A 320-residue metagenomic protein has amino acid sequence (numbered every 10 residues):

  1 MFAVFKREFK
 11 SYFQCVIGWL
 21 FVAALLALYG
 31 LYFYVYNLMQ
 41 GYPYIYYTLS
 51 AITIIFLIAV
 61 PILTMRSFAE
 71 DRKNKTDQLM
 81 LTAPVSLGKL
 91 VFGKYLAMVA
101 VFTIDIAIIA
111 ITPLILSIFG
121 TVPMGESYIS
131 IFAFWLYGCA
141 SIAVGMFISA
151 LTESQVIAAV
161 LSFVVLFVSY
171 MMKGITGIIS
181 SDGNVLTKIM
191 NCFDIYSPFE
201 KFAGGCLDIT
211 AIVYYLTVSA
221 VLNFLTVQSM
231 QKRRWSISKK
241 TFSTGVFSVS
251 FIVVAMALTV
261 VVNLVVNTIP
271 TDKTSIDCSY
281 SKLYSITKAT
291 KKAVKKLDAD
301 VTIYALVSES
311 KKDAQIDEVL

Functional and structural regions predicted by a protein language model:
M1-G18, W235: Aromatic- and glycine-rich beta-strand/loop motifs that create alpha-glucan
V16-V35, A51-V60, V164-V168, V254-A255: Hydrophobic alpha-helical transmembrane segments of multi-pass membrane transport/permease proteins
Y32-Y34, I45-Y46, I55, G93 (+1 more regions): Secretory targeting signals
Y36-Y42, A158-S229: Terminal transmembrane helical anchor/hairpin motif
Y44-Y47, L63-L81, Y95: Transmembrane helix boundary and interhelical loop/hinge segments in multi-pass membrane proteins
T48-E70, F102-D105: Long, hydrophobic alpha-helical segments
K240-T268: Internal/C-terminal transmembrane anchor helices
T268-L320: Juxtamembrane extramembrane loops of integral membrane proteins
